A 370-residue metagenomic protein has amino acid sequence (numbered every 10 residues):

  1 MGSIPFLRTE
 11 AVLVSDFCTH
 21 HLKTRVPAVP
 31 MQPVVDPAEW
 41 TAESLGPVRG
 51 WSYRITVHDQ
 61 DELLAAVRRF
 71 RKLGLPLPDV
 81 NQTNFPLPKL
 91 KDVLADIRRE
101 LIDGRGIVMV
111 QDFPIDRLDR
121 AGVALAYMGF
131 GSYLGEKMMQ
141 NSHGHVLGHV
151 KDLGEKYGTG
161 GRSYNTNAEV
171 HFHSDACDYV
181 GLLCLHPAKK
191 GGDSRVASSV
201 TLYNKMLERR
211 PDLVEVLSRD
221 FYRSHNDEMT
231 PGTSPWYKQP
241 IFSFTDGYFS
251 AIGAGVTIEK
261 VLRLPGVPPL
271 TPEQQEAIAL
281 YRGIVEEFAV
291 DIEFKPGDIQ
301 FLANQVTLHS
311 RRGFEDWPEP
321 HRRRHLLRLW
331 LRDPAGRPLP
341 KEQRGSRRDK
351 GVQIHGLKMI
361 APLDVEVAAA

Functional and structural regions predicted by a protein language model:
I4-L90, A95-D96, D103, V108 (+4 more regions): Active-site environment of non-heme Fe oxygenases that use a 2-His-1-carboxylate facial triad
A121-M128, V196-S198: "Short basic amphipathic alpha-helical interaction patches in structured regions
Y127-M138: A short alpha->loop->secondary-structure connector
